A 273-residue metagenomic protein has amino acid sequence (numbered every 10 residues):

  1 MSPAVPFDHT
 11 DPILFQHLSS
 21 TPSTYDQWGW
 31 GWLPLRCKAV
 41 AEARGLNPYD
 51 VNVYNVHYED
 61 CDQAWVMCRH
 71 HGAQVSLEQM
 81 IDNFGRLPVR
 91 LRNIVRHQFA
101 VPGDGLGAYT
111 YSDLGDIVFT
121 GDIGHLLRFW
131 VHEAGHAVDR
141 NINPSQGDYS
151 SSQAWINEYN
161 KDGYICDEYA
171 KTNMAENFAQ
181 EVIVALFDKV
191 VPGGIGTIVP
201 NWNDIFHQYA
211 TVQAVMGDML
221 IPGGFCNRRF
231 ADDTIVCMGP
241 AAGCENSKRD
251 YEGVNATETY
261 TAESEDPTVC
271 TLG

Functional and structural regions predicted by a protein language model:
M1-L18, E258-G273: Intrinsically disordered, low-structural-confidence terminal and linker regions
V5-G115: Auxiliary, metal-adjacent structural segments of Zn-dependent hydrolase domains
M67-V75, I117-G121, Y164-A170, I198: Second-shell loop/turn segments in exported
H97-A100, V118, D139, N177-A185: Structural recognition of the beta-strand scaffold that forms the well-ordered cores of secreted hydrolase catalytic
D113-V131: Short pre-active-site segment immediately N-terminal to the catalytic Zn-binding motif
L127-P144, A179: Active-site recognition of the HExxH zinc-binding catalytic motif
N141-N157: A structural motif
Q153-G273: Metalloprotease/metallohydrolase-associated module, dominated by Zn2+-dependent proteases
